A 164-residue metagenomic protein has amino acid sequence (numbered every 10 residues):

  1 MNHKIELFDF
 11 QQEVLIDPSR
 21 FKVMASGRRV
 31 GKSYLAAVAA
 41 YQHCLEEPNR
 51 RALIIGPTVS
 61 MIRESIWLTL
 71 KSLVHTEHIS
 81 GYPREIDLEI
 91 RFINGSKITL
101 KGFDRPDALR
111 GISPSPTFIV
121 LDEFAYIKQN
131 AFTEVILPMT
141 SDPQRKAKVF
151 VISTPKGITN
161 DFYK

Functional and structural regions predicted by a protein language model:
M1-K164: Phosphate/NTP-binding elements of NTP-utilizing enzymes
